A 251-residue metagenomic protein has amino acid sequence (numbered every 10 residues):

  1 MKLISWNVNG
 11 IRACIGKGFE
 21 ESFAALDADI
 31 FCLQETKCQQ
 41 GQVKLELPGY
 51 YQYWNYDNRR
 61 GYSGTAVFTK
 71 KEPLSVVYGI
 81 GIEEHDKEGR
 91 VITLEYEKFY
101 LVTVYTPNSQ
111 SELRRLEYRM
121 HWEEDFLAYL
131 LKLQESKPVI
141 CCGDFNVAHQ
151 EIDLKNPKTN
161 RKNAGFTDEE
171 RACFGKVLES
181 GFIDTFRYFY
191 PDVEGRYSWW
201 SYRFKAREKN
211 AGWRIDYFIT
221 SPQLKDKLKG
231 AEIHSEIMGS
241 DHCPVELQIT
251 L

Functional and structural regions predicted by a protein language model:
M1-L47, Y51, D57-S63, H149: N-terminal, active-site-proximal structural segment of metallo-dependent hydrolase catalytic domains
M1-N9, K98-Q110, C142: Active-site-proximal beta-strand elements of phosphoester/diester hydrolases
A24, I30, Y51, D125-A211 (+1 more regions): Metal-dependent phosphoesterases centered on the DNase I-like endonuclease/exonuclease/phosphatase
K37, Q42-S109: Structured beta-strand-rich core segments of catalytic domains in phosphoester-bond hydrolases
R60-S75, F204-D226: Conserved beta strand-loop-helix elements of the APE1-like EEP
K70, L94-E97, S221-P222, L247-L251: Active-site beta-strand termini and strand-to-loop segments that position acidic
G81-I82, P107-E123, K158-N163: Surface-exposed cleft-lining segments at the edges of enzyme active sites
H234-L251: Surface polyanion/phosphate-binding segment centered on an Asp-His-Pro turn
